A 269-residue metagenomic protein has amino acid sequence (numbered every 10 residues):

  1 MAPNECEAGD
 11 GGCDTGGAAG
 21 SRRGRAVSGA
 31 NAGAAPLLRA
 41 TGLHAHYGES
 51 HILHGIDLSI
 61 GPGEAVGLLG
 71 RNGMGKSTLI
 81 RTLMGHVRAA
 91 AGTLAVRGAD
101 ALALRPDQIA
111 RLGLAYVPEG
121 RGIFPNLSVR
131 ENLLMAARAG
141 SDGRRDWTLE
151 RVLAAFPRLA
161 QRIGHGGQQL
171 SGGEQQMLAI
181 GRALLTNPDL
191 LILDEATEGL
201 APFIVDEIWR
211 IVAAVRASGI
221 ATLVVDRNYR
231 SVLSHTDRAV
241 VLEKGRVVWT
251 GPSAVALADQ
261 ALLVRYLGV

Functional and structural regions predicted by a protein language model:
C6, R23, G92-D100, L112 (+1 more regions): Conserved ABC transporter NBD signature motif
G48, V66, L104, V129-W147 (+2 more regions): ABC-type ATPase nucleotide-binding domains, specifically the catalytic core motifs of the NBD
L69-R71: The feature captures the beta-strand-to-loop junction immediately N-terminal to the Walker
M84: Helix-to-loop junction immediately C-terminal to a conserved catalytic motif
G166-L170, E174: Conserved ABC ATPase signature
A183-L184: ABC ATPase C-loop
